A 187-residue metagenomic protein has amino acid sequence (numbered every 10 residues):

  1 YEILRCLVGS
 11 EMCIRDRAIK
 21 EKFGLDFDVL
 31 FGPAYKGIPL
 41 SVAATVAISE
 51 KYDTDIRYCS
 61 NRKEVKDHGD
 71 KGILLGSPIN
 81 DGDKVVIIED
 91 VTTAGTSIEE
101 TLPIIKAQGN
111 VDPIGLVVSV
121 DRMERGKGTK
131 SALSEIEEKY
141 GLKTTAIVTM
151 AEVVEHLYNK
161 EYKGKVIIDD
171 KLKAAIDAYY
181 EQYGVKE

Functional and structural regions predicted by a protein language model:
Y1-G9, I14: Single conserved hydrophobic/aromatic residue that forms the stacking wall/gate of nucleotide- or nucleobase-binding
R15-F27, K106-G109: Phosphate/pyrophosphate-binding loops at sites that engage ATP/ADP/AMP, CoA/4′-phosphopantetheine, polyphosphate
L25-K36: Short glycine-rich phosphate-binding loop at a beta-alpha junction
L30-F31, C59, I114, T145: Structural detector of well-ordered beta-strand residues that form the stable sheet scaffold of enzyme domains
V42-V85, T96-E99: Short, glycine/charge-rich flexible loops or terminal/linker lids adjacent to PRPP-binding catalytic cores
A43-K51, I104, E135-Y140: Alpha-helical structural signal in soluble globular domains
L74-R125: A contiguous pocket-lining binding segment that forms or flanks enzyme active sites
A107-E187: PRPP-dependent phosphoribosyltransferase catalytic core
